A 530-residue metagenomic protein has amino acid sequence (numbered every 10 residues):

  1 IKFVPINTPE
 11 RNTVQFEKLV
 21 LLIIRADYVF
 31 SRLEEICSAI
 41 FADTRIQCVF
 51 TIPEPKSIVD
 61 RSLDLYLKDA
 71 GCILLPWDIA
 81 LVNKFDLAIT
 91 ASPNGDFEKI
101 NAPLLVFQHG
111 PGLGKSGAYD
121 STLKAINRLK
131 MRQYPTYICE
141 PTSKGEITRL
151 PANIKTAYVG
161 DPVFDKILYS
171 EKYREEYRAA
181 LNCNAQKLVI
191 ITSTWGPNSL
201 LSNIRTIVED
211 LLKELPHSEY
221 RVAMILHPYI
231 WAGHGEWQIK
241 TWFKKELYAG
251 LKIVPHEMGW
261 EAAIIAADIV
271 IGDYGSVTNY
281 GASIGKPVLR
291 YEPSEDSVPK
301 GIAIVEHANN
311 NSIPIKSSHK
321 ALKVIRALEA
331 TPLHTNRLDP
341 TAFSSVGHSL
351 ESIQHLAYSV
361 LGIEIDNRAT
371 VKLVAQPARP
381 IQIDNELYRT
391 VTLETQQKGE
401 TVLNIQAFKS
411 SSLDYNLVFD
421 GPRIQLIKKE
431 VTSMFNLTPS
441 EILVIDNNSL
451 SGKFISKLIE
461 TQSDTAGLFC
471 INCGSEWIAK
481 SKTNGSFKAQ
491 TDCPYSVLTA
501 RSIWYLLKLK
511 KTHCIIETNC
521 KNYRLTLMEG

Functional and structural regions predicted by a protein language model:
I1-W77, S411-L507, C514: N-terminal pre-catalytic "stem/leader" segment of glycosyltransferase-like enzymes
L21-L168: Active-site and donor-binding regions of nucleotide-sugar-utilizing enzymes
S31-L33, A39, V163-K240, S345-V346 (+1 more regions): Conserved catalytic-core segment of nucleotide-activated headgroup transferases in glycan assembly
T51-L65, L215-P255: Catalytic donor nucleotide-activated moiety binding site of glycosyltransferases and closely related
L75-I79, E236-G272: Donor nucleotide-activated moiety binding/catalytic core segment of transferases that use nucleotide-activated donors
A88, G95-Q108, E257-K300: A donor-sugar binding/catalytic signature common to diverse glycosyltransferases and related nucleotide-sugar
S276-T341: Catalytic binding pocket for nucleotide-activated donors in carbohydrate/polymer assembly enzymes
S345-Y388: C-terminal alpha-helical cap of glycosyltransferases
